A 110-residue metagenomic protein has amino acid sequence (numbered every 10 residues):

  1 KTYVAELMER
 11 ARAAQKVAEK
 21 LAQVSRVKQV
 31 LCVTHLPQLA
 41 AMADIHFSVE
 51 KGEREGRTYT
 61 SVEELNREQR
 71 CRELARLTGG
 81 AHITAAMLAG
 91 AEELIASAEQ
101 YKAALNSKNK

Functional and structural regions predicted by a protein language model:
K1: Substrate-binding beta-hairpin/strand module that engages nucleic acids
V4-L7, A11-K110: C-terminal lobe/lid and adjacent interdomain/linker elements of RecA-like ASCE P-loop ATPase modules
